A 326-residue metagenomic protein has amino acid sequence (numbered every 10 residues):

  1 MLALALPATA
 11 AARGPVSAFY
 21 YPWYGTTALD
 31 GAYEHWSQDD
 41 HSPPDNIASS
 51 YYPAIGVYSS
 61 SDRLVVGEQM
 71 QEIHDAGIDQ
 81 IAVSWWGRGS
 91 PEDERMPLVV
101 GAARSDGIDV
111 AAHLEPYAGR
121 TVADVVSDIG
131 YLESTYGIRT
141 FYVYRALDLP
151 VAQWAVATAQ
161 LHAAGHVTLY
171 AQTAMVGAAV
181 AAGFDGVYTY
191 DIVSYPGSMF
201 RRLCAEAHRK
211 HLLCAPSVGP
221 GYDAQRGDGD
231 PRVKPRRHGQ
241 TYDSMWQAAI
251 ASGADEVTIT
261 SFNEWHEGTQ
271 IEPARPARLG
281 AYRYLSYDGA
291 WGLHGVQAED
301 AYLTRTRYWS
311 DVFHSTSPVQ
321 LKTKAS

Functional and structural regions predicted by a protein language model:
M1-A12: Secretory targeting and sorting signals
A11-K322: Glycan-processing catalytic domains of CAZymes
K324-S326: C-terminal beta-sandwich/jelly-roll accessory domains of carbohydrate-active enzymes
